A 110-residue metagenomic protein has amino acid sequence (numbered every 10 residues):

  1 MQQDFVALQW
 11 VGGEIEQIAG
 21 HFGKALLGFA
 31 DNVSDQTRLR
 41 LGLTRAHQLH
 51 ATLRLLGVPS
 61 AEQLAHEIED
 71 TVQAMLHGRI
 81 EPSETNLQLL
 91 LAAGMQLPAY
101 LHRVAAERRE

Functional and structural regions predicted by a protein language model:
M1-F5, I80-E110: Structural secondary-structure packing elements that flank or coincide with functional cores
M1-T44: Long, amphipathic alpha-helical coiled-coil segments characteristic of histidine-phosphotransfer scaffolds
D4-F5, Q48-E62: Short, structured coil/loop segments at alpha-helix boundaries
W10-G13, Q17, T44, A51 (+2 more regions): DHp/HisKA dimerization-phosphoacceptor four-helix bundle of two-component histidine kinases and homologous
E16-L26, A30, H50-G57, V72 (+2 more regions): A structural signal for well-ordered alpha-helices, especially hydrophobic packing surfaces of coiled-coils
R38-G42, L55-T71, T85-A93: Short, well-ordered alpha-helical segments that carry or flank key catalytic/ligand-binding motifs at enzyme/regulatory
I68-Q73, R108-E110: Short amphipathic alpha-helical linker/capping segments at the junctions of internal repeats and modular domains
